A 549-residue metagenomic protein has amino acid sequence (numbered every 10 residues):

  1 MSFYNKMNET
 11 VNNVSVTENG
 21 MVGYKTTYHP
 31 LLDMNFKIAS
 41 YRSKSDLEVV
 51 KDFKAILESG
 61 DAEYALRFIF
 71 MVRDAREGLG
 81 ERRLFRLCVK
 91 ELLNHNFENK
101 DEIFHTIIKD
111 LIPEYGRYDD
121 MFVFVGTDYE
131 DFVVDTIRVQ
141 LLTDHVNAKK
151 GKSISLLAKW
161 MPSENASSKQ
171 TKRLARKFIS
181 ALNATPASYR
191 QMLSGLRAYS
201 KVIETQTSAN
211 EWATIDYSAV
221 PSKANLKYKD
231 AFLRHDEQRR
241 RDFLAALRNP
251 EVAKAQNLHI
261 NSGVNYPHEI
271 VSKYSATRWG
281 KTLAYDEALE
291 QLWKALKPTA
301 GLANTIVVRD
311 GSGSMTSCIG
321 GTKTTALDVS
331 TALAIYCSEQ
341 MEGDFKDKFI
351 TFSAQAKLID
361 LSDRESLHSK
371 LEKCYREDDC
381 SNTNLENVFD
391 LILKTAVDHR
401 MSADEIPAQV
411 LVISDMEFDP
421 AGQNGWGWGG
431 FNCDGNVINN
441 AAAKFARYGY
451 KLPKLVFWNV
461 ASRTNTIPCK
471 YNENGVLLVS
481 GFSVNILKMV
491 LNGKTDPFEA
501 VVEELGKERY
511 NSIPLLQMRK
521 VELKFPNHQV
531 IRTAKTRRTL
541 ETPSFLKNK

Functional and structural regions predicted by a protein language model:
M1-V329, E339-P526: Long lumenal/extracellular ectodomains of secretory and single-pass membrane proteins
F525-K549: Terminal intrinsically disordered, low-complexity tails
